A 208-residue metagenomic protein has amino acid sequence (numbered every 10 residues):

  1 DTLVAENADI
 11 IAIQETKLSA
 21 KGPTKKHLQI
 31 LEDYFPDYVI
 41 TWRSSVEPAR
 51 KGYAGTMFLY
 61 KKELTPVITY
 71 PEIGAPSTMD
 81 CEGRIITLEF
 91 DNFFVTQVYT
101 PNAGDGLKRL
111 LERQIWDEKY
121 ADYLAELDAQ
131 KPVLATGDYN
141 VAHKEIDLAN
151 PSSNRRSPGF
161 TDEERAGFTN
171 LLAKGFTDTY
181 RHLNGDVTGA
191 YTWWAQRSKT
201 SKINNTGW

Functional and structural regions predicted by a protein language model:
V4-I10, E32-D33, E118-G207: Metal-dependent phosphoesterases centered on the DNase I-like endonuclease/exonuclease/phosphatase
K17-A103: Structured beta-strand-rich core segments of catalytic domains in phosphoester-bond hydrolases
G22-P23, D105, I146, S153: Short, function-defining helix-loop hinge/capping sites that tune catalysis or transport
K25-Q29, L110-L111, L148-S152: Short, glycine/charged-enriched secondary-structure capping and boundary segments
P48-G52, R109, R113, N204-T206: Aromatic-acidic/polar surface patches that form glycan- and anion
I73-T78, T100-D117, S152-S157: Surface-exposed cleft-lining segments at the edges of enzyme active sites
